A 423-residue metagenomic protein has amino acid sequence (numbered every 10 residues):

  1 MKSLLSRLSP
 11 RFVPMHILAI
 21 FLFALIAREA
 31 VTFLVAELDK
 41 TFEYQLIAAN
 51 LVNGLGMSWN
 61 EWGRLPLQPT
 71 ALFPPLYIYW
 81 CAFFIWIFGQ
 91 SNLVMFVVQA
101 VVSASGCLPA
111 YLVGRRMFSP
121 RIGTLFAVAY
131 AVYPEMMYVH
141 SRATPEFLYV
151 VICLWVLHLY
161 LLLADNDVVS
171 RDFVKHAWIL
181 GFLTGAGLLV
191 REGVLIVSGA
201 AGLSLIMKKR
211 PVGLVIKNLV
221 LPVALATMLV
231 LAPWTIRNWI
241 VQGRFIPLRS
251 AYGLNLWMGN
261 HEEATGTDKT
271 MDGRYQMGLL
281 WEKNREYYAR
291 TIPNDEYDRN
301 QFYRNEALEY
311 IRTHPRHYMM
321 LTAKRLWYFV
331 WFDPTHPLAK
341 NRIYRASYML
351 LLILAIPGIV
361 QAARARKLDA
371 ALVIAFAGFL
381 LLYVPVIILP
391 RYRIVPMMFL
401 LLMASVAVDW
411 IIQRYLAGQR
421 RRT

Functional and structural regions predicted by a protein language model:
P14-I17, S105-V132, V150-V151, R171 (+2 more regions): Transmembrane-helix signature of polytopic, membrane-embedded enzymes that assemble or transfer cell-envelope glycans
F21-A27, G123-P134, Y138, V151 (+2 more regions): Short helix- or helix-capping micro-motifs that position conserved polar/aromatic residues at function-defining sites
L25, V113, F126-V128, K175-R191 (+3 more regions): Membrane-interface alpha helices of multi-pass inner-membrane proteins
E29-A30, F42-P69, L76-Y79, E262-Y275: Extracytosolic helix-loop segments that constitute the early lumenal/periplasmic catalytic or substrate-binding loops
V97-F118, I122, W155, L159 (+1 more regions): Transmembrane-helix motifs of polytopic, lipid-linked glycan transferases
S141-L148: Short acidic/glycine- and proline-prone juxtamembrane loop motifs at membrane-interface regions of multi-pass membrane
V156-I179, I206-K209, R366, V408: Membrane-interface transmembrane helices that cradle and orient dolichyl/undecaprenyl
W239, F245-A323: Membrane-proximal stem/loop segments at transmembrane-domain junctions that anchor or position
